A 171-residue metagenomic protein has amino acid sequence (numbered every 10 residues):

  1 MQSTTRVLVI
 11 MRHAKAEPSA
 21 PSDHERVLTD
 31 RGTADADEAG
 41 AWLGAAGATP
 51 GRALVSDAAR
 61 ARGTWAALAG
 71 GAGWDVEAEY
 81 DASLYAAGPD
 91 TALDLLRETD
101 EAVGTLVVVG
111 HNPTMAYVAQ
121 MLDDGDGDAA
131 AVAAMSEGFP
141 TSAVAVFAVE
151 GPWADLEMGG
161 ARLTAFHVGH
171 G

Functional and structural regions predicted by a protein language model:
Q2-T91, D123-A129, F139: Active-site-proximal alpha-helix that buttresses catalytic centers in soluble enzyme cores
L8, T105-V107, V144: Residue-level preference for the first positions of well-ordered beta-strands
K15, A58-R60, P113, G151 (+1 more regions): Short, glycine/serine-rich, charged loops/turns that create anion-binding and catalytic segments at active sites
A46-A48, T99-G104: Glycine-rich phosphate-binding loop signature in dinucleotide/nucleotide-binding domains
L93-T99: Short, surface-exposed amphipathic charged segments that create phosphate/polyanion-binding patches used for binding
G104-D123: A glycine-rich beta-strand to alpha-helix segment that forms a phosphate/ribose-binding loop at ligand/cofactor sites
D123-R162, V168: Domain-level recognition of soluble alpha/beta enzyme cores, biased toward histidine phosphatases/phosphomutases
